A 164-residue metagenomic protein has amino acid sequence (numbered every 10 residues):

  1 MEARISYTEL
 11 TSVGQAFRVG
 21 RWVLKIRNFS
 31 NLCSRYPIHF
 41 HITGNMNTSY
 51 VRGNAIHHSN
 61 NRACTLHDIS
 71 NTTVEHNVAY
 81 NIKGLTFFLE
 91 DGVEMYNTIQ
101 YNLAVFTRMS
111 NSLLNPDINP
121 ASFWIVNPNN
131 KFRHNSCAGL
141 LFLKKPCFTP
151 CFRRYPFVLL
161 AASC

Functional and structural regions predicted by a protein language model:
M1-L10, Q15-R27: Extracellular polysaccharide-degrading/modifying enzymes targeting complex plant/algal/animal polysaccharides
A3-S12, N47-N60, S70-L89, V93-S110 (+3 more regions): Right-handed parallel beta-helix
R27-S30, L113-L114: Short consensus segments that form the blades of beta-propeller domains, in both extracellular/periplasmic
F40: Sequence context of c-type cytochrome heme-c attachment sites
L66-D68: Core domains of intracellular innate-immunity/apoptotic signalosomes
